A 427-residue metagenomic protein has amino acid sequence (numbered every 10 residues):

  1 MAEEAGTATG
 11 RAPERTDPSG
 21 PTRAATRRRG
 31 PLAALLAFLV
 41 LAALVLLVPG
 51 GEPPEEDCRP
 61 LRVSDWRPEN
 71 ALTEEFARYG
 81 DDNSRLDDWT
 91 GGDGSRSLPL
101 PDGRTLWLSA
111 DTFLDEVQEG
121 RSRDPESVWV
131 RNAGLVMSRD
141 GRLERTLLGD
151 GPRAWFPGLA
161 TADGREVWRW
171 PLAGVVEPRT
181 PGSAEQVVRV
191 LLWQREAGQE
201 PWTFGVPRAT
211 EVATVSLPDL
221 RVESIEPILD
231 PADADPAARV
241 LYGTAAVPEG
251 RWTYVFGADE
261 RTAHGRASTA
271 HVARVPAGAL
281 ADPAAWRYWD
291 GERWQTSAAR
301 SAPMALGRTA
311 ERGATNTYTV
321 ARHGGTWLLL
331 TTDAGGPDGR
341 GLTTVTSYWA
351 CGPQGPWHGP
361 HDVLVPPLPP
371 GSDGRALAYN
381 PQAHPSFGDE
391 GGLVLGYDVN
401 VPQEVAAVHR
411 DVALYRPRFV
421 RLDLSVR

Functional and structural regions predicted by a protein language model:
E3-E4, T26-G51: Secretory targeting and sorting signals
P49-E185, V190-Q194, V206: N-terminal regions that are enriched for targeting/export leaders and immediately downstream pro/stem segments
E75-S84, L135-G164, P227-A237, A285-R312 (+1 more regions): Surface-exposed loop and turn segments in beta-propeller and other repeat-based domains that flank or scaffold
L86-D87, G355-F387: Conserved blade-ending motifs and adjacent loop-strand segments that build the rim/top face of beta-propeller domains
T90-P101, T161-Q186, A197, P236-W252 (+2 more regions): Structural signature of eukaryotic scaffold interfaces centered on beta-propeller domains
G120-L143, T203-L220, T269-G278, T344-P353 (+1 more regions): Beta-propeller blade signature
A173-R274: Long, hydrophobic, well-ordered secondary-structure blocks that form the structural core and pocket-lining surfaces
V247-G352, H361-L368: Active-site cradle of extracellular carbohydrate-active enzymes
